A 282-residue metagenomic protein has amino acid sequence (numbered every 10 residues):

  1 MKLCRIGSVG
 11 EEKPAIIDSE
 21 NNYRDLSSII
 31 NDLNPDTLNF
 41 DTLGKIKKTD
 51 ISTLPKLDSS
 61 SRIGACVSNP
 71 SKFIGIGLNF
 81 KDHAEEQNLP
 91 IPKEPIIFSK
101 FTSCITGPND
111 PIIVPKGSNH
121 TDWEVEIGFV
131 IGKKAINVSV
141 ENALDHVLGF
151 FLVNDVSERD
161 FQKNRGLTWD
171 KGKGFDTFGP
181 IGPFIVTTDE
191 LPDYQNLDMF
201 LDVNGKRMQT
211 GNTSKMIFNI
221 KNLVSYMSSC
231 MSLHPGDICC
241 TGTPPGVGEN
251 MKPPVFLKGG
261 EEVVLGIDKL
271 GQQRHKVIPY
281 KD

Functional and structural regions predicted by a protein language model:
M1-P95, V264: N-terminal non-catalytic cap/leader segment that marks the start of a structured domain
R5, V9-G10, L54-D58, C66 (+2 more regions): Catalytic-pocket segment enriched in acidic/His residues
I91-P108, T121-W123, K258-K269: Structural signature of FAD isoalloxazine-binding scaffolds in flavoprotein oxidoreductases
I96-P115, A135-I136, T177-V186, P244-G248: Short catalytic-site patches enriched in acidic/histidine residues that coordinate or position cofactors/metals
K100-T102, K116, W123-I127, I131-K133 (+4 more regions): Short, structured patches in soluble enzyme cores that scaffold and shape functional sites
A135-S139, E190-D193: Short helix-loop capping/hinge motifs at secondary-structure junctions, enriched in acidic/polar residues
I136-F151: N-terminal accessory regions of nucleic-acid-interacting proteins
